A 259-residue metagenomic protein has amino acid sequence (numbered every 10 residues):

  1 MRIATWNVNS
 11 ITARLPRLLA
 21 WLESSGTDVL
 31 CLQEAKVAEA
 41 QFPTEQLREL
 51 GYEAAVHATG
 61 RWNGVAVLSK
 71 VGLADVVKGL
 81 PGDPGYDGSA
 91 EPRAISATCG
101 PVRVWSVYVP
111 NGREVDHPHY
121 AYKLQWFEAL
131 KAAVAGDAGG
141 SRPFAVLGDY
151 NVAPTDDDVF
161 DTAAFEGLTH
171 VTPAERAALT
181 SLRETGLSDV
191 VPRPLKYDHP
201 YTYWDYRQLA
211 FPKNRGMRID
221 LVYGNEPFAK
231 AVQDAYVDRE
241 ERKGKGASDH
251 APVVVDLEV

Functional and structural regions predicted by a protein language model:
M1-S10, P101-D116, L147, H250: Active-site-proximal beta-strand elements of phosphoester/diester hydrolases
M1-V56, G60-V65, P154: N-terminal, active-site-proximal structural segment of metallo-dependent hydrolase catalytic domains
W6-N7, L22-A40, V104, V134-D156 (+4 more regions): Active-site beta-strand/loop signature of hydrolases that rely on acidic residues for catalysis
A35-A38, F42-E114: Structured beta-strand-rich core segments of catalytic domains in phosphoester-bond hydrolases
L50, W126-I219: Metal-dependent phosphoesterases centered on the DNase I-like endonuclease/exonuclease/phosphatase
R61-V76, D198, A210-K230, L257: Conserved beta strand-loop-helix elements of the APE1-like EEP
P81-G85, V109-F127, A164-G167: Surface-exposed cleft-lining segments at the edges of enzyme active sites
Y236-V259: Surface polyanion/phosphate-binding segment centered on an Asp-His-Pro turn
